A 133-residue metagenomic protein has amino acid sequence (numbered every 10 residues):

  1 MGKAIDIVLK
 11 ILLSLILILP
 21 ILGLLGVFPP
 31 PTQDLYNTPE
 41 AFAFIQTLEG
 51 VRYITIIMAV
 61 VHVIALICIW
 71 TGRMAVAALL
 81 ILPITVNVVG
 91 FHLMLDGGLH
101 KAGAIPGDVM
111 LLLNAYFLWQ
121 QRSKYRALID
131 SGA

Functional and structural regions predicted by a protein language model:
M1-P30, W70-A133: Extended, low-polarity transmembrane helix blocks
G2, L35-F42, G50-V51, I67-R73 (+1 more regions): Short, structured coil/loop segments at alpha-helix boundaries
L19-I57: Solvent-exposed, well-ordered loop and adjacent helix/strand elements within mature globular domains that form
V51, A59, W119-R122: General structural signal for secondary-structure boundaries
T55-A65: Hydrophobic alpha-helical transmembrane segments
